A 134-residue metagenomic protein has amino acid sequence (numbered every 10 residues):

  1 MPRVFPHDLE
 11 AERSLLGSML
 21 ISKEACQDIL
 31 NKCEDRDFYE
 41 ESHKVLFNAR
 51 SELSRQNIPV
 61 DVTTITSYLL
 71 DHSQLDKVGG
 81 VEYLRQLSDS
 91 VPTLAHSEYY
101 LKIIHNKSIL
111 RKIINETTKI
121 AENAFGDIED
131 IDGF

Functional and structural regions predicted by a protein language model:
M1-S108: Noncatalytic partner-interaction/assembly domains of nucleic-acid and motor enzyme complexes, especially the accessory
I113-T118, E122-F134: Non-catalytic interaction/clamp surfaces of large macromolecular machines
